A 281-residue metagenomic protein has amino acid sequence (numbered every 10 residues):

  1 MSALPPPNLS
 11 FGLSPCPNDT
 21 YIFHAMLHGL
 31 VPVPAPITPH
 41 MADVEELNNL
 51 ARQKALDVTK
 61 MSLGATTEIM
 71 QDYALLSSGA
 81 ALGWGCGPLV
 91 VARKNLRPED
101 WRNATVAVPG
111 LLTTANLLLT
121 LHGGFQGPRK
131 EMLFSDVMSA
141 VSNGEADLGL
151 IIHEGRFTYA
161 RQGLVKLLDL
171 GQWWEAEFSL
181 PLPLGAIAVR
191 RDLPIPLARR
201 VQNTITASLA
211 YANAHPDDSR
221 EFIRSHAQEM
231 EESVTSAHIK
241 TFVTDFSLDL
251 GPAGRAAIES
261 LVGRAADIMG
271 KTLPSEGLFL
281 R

Functional and structural regions predicted by a protein language model:
A3-H28, P88-L148, I152-E154, A256-S260: Bilobed "Venus flytrap"/periplasmic-binding protein-like clamshell domains and structurally analogous long
L9-S10, D72-A80, T105: A structural signal for short loop-to-beta-strand junctions that line the ligand-binding cleft of periplasmic/secreted
N18-I22, L30-S62: Extracytoplasmic small-molecule ligand-binding "clamshell" domains of the periplasmic binding protein/Venus flytrap
L30-H40, H122-M132, K271-G277: A local structural motif
D43-E45, K54-T67, L133-F134, I151-F157: Beta->alpha turn/N-cap motifs
L75-P98, E175-D192: Hydrophobic/proline-rich hinge and linker segments of small-molecule sensing/allosteric domains, predominantly
F134-S225: Pocket-lining segment of extracytoplasmic ligand-binding domains
L193-R264: Secondary-structure end/capping motifs
